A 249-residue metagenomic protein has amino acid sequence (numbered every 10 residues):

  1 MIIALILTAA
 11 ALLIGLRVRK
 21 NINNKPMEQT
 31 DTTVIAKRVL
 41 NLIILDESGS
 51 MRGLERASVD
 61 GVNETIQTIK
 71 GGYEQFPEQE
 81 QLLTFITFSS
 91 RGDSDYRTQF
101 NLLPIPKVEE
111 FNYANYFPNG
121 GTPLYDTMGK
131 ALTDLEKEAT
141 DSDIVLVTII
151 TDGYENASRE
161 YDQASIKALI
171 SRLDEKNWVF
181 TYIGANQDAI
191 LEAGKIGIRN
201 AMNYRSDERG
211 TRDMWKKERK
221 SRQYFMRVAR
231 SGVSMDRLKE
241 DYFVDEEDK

Functional and structural regions predicted by a protein language model:
M1-I2: N-terminal Sec-pathway targeting helices
L5-K249: Acidic, low-complexity intrinsically disordered regions
